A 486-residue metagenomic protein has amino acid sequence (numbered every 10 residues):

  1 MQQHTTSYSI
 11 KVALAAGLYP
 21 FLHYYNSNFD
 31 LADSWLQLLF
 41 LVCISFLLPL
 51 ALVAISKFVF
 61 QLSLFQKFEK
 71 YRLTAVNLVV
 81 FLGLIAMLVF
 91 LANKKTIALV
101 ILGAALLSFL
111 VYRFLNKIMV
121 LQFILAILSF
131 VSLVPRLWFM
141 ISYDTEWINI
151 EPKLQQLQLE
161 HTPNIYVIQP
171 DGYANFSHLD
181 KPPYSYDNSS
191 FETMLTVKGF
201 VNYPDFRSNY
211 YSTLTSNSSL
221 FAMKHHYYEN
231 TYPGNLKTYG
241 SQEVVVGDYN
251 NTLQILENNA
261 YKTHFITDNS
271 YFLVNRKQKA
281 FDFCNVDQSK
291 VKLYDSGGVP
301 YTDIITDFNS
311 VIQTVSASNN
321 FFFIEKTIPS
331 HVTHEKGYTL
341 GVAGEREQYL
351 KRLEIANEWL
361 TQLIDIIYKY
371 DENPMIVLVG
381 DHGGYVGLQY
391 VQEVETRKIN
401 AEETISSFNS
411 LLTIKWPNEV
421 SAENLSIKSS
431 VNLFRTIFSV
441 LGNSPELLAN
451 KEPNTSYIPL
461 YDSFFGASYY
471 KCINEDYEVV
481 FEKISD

Functional and structural regions predicted by a protein language model:
M1-D144: Transmembrane and membrane-interface helices of multi-pass, inner-membrane envelope-modifying transferases
S142-Q158, T162: Alpha-helical transmembrane signal-anchor/signal-peptide segments
L159-L179, L195-K198, L256, N320-T327 (+3 more regions): Beta-strand elements within well-structured catalytic alpha/beta cores of enzymes that handle phosphate/sulfate esters
V167, N202-D205, K262-D268, F323 (+1 more regions): A structural signal for short, well-ordered beta-strand segments and their strand-loop junctions that often border
P170-N175, F200, S208-Y211, H225-Y227 (+5 more regions): Short, solvent-exposed loop/turn segments at secondary-structure junctions
A174-N259: His/Cys-centered metal/cofactor-coordination and adjacent catalytic loops
Y228-I367, N400, F408-S410, I414 (+4 more regions): Catalytic-adjacent loop/helix segments of enzymes that bind and process anionic phosphate/sulfate esters
I355-T396: Metal-dependent active-site segment of extracytoplasmic phospho-/sulfohydrolases and closely related
